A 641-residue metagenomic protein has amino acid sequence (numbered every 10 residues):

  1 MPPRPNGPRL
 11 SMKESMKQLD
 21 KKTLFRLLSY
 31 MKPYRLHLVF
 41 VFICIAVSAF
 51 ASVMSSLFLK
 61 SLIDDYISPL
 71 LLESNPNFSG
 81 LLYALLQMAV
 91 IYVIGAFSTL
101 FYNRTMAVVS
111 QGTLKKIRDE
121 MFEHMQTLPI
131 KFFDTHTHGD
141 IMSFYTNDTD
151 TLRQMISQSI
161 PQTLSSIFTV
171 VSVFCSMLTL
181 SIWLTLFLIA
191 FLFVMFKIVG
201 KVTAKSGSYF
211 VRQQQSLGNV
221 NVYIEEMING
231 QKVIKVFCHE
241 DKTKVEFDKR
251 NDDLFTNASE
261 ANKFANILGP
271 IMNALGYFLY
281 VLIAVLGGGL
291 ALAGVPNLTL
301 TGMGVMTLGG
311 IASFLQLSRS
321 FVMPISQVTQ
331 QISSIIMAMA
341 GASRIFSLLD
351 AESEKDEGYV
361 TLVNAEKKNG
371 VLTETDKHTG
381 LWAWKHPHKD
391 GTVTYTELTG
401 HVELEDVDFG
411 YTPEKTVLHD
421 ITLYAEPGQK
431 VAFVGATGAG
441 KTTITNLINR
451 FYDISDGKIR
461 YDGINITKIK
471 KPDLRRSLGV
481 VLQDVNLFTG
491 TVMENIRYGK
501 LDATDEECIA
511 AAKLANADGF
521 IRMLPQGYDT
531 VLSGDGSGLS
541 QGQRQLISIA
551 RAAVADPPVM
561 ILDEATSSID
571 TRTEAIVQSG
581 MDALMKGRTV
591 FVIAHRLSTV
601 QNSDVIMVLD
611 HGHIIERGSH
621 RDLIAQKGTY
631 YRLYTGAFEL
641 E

Functional and structural regions predicted by a protein language model:
M1-S52, I67-A84, Y102-M106, S110 (+9 more regions): Membrane-integrated ABC transporters
T23, M31, Y102, M106-A107 (+2 more regions): Juxtamembrane loop-to-helix connectors within ABC transporter transmembrane domains
L38-F101, L178-W183, V285, L292-V305: Transmembrane helix-loop-helix hairpins at lipid-water interfaces of multipass membrane proteins, especially the type-1
S74, A365-E641: ABC-type nucleotide-binding domain
S98, Y102, S110, T146-F191 (+2 more regions): Hydrophobic alpha-helical transmembrane segments of ABC transporter permease domains
I130-K131, N147-I156, I160, L164 (+5 more regions): An intracellular "coupling" helix at the cytosolic face of ABC transporter transmembrane type-1 domains
S176-A190, E260, F264-R344, L348-E352 (+1 more regions): Helix-loop-helix
